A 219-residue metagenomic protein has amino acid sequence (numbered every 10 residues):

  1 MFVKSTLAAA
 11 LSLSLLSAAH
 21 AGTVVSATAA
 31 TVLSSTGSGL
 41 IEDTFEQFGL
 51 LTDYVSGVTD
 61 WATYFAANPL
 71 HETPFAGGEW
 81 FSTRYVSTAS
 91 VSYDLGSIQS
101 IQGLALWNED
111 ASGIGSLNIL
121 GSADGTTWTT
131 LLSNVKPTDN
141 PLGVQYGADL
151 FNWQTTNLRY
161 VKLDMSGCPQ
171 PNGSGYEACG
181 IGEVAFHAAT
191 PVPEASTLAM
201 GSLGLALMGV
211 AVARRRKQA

Functional and structural regions predicted by a protein language model:
M1-L7: Bacterial N-terminal signal peptides that target proteins for export
A8-S14: Bacterial N-terminal signal peptides
S17-A21: Sec/Tat signal peptide C-region and signal peptidase I cleavage site
G22-F75: N-terminal targeting leaders for non-cytosolic proteins
G22-T23, L70-L132, G147-P191: Aromatic, loop-rich ligand-recognition surfaces of beta-strand-rich domains
T130-N140: Solvent-exposed serine/threonine-rich low-complexity stretches and specific carbohydrate-binding patches
E194-V212: A short, hydrophobic C-terminal helix/tail in secreted or cell-surface proteins
R216-A219: Short, charged juxtamembrane terminal tails flanking transmembrane helices
